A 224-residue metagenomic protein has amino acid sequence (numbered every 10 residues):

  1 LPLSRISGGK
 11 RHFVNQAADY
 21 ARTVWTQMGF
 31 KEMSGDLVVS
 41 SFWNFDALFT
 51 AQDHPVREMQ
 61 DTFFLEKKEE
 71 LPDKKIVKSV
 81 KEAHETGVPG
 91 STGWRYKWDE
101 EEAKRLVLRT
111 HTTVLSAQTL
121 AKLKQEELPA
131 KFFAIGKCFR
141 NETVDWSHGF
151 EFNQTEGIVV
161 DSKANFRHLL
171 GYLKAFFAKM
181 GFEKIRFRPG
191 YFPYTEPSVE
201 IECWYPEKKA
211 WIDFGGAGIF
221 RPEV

Functional and structural regions predicted by a protein language model:
L1-V224: TRNA-recognition modules of translation machinery and tRNA-sensing kinases, especially anticodon-binding
